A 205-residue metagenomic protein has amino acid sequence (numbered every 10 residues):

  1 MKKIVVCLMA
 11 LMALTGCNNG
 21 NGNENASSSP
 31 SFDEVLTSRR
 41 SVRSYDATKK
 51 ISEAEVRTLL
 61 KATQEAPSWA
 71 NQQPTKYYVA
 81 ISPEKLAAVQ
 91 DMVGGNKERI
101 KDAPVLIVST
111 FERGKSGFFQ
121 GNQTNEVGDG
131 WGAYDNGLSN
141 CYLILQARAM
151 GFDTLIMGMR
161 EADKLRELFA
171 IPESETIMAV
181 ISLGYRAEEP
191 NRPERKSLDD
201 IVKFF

Functional and structural regions predicted by a protein language model:
M1-I4: Positively charged n-region of N-terminal signal peptides that target proteins for export
L8-L11: Hydrophobic alpha-helical targeting segments used for export or membrane insertion
C17-F205: Acidic, surface-exposed loops and disordered segments
